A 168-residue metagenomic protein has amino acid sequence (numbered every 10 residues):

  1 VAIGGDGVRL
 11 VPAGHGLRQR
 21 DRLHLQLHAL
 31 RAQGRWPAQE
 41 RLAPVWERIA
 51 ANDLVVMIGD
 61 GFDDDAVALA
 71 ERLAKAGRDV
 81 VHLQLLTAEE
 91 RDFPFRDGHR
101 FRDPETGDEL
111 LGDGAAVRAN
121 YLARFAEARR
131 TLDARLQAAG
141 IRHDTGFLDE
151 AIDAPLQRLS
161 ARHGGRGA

Functional and structural regions predicted by a protein language model:
V1-A168: Exposed, interaction-prone extracellular/peripheral surfaces
